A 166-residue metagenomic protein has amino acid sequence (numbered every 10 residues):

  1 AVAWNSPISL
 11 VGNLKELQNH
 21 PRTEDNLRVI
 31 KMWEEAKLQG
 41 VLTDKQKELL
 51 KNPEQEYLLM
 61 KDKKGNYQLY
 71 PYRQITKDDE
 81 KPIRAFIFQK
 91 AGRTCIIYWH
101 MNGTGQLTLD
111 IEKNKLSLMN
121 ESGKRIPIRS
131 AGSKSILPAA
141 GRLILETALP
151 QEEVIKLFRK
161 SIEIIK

Functional and structural regions predicted by a protein language model:
A1-T94, Y98-G123, I144, Q151-E152 (+1 more regions): Active-site-proximal substrate-binding groove within the catalytic cores of carbohydrate-active enzymes
I128-K166: C-terminal beta-strand-rich structural cap/linker in extracellular carbohydrate-active enzymes
